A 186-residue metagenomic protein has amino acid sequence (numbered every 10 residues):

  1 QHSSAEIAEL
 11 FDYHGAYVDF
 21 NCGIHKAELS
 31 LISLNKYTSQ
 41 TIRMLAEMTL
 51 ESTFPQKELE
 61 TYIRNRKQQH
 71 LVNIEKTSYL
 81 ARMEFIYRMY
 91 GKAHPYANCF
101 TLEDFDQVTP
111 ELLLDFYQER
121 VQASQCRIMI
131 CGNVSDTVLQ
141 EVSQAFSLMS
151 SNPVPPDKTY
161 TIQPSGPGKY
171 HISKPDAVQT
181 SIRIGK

Functional and structural regions predicted by a protein language model:
Q1: Active-site SXXK
E6-P155, H171-I172: Charge-rich, well-structured scaffold segments of protease-associated domains
Q125, V154-K186: His/Glu-based metal-binding/catalytic segments typifying zinc-dependent metallopeptidases
